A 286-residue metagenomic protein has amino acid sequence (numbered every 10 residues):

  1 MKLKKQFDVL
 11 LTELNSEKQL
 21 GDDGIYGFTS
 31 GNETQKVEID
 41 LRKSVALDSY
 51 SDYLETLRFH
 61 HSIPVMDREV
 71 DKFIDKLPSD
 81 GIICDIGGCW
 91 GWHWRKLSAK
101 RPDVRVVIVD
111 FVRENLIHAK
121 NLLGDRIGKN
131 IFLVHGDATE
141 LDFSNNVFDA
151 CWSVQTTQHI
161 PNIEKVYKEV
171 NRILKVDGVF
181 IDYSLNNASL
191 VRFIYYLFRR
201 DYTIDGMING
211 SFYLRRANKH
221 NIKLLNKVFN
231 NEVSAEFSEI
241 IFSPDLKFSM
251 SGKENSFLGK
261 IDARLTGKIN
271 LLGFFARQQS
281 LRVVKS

Functional and structural regions predicted by a protein language model:
L3-L14, R199-Y202, K223, V233-S286: A C-terminal cap/extension of S-adenosyl-L-methionine-dependent methyltransferases that defines the acceptor-substrate
L3-P78, W92-K96: Conserved class I S-adenosyl-L-methionine
C84, W90-E140: Class I SAM-dependent methyltransferase SAM/SAH-binding core
W152: A conserved beta-strand element that flanks and buttresses the S-adenosyl-L-methionine
Q155-H159: Short catalytic micro-motifs in class I SAM-dependent methyltransferases
E164-V176: A short glycine-rich, Lys/Arg-flanked "PGG" loop and its adjoining helix->strand segment in the class I
V179-I204: Conserved class I S-adenosyl-L-methionine
D201-N221: Acceptor-substrate binding/catalytic loop of class I
